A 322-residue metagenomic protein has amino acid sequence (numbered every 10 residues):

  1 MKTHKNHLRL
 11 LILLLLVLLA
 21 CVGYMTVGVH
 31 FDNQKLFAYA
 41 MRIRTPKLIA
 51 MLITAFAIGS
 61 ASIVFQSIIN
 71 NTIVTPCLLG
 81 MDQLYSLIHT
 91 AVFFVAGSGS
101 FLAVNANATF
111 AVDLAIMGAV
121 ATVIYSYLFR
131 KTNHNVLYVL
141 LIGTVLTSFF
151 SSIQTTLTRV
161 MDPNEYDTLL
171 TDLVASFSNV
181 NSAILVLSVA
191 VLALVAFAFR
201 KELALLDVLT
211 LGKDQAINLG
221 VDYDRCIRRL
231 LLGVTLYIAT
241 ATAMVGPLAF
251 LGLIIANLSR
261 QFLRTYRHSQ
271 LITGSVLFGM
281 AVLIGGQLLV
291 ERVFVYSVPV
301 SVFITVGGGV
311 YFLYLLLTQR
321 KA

Functional and structural regions predicted by a protein language model:
M1-A322: Alpha-helical transmembrane segments in inner-membrane proteins
